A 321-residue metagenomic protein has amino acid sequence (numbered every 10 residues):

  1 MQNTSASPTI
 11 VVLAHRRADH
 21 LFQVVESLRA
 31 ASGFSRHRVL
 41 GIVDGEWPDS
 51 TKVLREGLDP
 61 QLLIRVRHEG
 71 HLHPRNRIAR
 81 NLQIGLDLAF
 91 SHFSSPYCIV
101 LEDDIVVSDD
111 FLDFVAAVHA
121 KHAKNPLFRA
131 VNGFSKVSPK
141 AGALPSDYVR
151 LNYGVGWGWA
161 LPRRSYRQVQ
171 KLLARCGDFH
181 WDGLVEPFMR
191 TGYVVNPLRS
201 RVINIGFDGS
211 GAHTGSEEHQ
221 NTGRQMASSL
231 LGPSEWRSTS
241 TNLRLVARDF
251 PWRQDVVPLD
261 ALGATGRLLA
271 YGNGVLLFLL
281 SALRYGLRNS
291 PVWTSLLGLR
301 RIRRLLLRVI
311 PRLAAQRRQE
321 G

Functional and structural regions predicted by a protein language model:
Q2-V100, I105-G321: Peripheral/terminal regions associated with large enzymatic or DNA-binding modules
